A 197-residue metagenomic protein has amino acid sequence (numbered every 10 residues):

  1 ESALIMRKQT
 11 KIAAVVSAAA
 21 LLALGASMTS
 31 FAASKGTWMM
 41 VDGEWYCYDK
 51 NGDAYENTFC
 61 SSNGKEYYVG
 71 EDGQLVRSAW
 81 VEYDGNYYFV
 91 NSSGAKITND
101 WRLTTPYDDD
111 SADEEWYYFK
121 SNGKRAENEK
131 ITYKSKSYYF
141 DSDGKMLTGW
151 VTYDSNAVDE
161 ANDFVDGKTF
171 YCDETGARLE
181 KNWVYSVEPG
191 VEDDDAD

Functional and structural regions predicted by a protein language model:
E1-D197: Extracellular adhesion/carbohydrate-binding repeat motifs centered on closely spaced tryptophans
